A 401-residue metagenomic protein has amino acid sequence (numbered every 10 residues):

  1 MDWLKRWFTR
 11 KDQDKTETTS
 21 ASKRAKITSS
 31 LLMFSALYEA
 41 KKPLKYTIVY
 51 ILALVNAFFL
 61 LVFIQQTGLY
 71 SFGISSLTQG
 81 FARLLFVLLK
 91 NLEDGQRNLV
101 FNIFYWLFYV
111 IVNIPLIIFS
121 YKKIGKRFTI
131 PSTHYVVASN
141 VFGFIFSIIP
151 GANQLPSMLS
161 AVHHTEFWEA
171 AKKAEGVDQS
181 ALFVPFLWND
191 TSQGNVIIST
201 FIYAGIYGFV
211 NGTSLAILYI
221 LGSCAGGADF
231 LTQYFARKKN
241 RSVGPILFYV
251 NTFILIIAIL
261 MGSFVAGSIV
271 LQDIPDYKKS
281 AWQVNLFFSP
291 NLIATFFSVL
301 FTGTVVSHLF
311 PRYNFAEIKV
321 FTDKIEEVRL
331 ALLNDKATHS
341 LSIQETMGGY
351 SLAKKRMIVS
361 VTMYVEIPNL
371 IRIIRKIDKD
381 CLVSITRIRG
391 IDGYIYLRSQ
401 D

Functional and structural regions predicted by a protein language model:
D2-A36, F310-D401: Peripheral (non-transmembrane) domains and long loops of multi-pass membrane proteins
D2-I325: Core subunits and conserved enzymes of cellular information-processing and envelope-translocation systems across
